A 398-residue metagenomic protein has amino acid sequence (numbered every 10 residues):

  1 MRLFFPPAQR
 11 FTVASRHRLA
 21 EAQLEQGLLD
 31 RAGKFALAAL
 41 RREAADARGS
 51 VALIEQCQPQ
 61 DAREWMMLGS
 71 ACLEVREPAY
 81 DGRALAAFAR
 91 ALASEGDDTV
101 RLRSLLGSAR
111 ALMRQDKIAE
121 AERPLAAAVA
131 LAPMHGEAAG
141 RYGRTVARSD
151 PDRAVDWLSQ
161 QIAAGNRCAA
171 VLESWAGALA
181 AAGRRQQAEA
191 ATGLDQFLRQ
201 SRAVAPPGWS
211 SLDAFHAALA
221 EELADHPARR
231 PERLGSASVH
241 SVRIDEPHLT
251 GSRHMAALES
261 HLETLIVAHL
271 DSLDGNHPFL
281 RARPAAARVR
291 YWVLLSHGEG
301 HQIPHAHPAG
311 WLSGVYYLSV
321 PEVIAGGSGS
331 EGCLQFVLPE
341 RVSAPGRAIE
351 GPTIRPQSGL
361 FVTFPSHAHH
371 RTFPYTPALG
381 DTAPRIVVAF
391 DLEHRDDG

Functional and structural regions predicted by a protein language model:
R10, G27-L28, A44, P59-A62 (+3 more regions): Short coil turns that delineate tetratricopeptide repeat
S15, A32-G33, G49, E64 (+3 more regions): TPR alpha-solenoid repeat register
Q23, R41-R42, C72, L112 (+2 more regions): Residue at a conserved register position within TPR or TPR-like alpha-solenoid repeats
Q26, A44, V75-P78, Q115 (+2 more regions): Structural motif corresponding to the intra-repeat A-B loop/turn of tetratricopeptide repeats
G193-L280, H301: Non-heme Fe(II)/2-oxoglutarate
A256-E263, V267-A368, F373-P374, L379-G398: Catalytic core of non-heme Fe(II) oxygenases with the double-stranded beta-helix
